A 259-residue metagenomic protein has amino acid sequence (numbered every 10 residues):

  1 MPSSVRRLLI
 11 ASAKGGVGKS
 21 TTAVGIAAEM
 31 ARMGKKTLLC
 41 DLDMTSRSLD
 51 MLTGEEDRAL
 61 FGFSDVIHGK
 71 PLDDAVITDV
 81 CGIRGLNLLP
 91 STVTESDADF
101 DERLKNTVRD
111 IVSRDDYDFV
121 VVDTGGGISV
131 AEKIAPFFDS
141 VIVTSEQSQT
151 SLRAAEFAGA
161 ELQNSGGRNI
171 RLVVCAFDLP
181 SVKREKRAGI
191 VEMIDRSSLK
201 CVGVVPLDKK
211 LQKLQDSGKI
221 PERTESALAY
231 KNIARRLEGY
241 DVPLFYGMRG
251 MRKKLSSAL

Functional and structural regions predicted by a protein language model:
M1-R7, I170, A234, Y240-L259: Acidic-aromatic/histidine active-site loop/patch
R7-P71, F119: Walker A/P-loop NTP-binding active-site region of P-loop NTPases, recognizing the glycine-rich GxxxxGKT/S
S20-G25, L152, R187, A227: Short amphipathic alpha-helical segment that frequently serves as the phosphate-/nucleotide-binding helix
V24, A28-R32, P136, A160 (+1 more regions): Short, well-ordered alpha-helices that flank and scaffold nucleotide-derived cofactor binding pockets
L42-D115, D216: P-loop/Walker-type NTP enzyme "switch/lid" segment
E55-A59, E161-L162, A188-E192, K219-R223: Short, hinge-like loop/turn segments at secondary-structure boundaries
S113-D115, F119, T124-L207, Q212-K213: Conserved catalytic-core segment of NTP-binding enzymes
L214-A234: C-terminal boundary of histidine-terminating zinc-finger modules
